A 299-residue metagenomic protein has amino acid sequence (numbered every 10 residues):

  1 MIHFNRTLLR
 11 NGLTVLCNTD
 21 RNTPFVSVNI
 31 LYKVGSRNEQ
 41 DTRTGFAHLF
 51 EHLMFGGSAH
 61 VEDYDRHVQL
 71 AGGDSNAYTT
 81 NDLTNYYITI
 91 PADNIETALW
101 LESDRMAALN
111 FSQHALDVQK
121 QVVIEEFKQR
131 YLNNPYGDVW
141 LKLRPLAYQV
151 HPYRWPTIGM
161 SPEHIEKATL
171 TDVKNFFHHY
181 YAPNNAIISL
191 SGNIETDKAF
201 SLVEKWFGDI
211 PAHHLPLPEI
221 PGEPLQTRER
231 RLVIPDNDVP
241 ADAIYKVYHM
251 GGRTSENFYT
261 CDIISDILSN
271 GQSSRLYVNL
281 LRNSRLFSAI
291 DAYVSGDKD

Functional and structural regions predicted by a protein language model:
M1-P24: N- or domain-start disorder-to-order transition segments that initiate the globular core
M1-R6, P145-A186, E219-E223, C261: Histidine-acidic residue clusters that define the catalytic metal-binding segment of zinc metallopeptidase domains
N5, Q149-V150, R154, P183 (+1 more regions): An aromatic/glycine/proline-enriched structural segment found at the starts of mature extracellular/organellar domains
G12, I30, H48, Y86 (+8 more regions): Buried hydrophobic packing residues in well-ordered domains
D20, N29-L31, P145, L215-Y277 (+1 more regions): His/Glu-based metal-binding/catalytic segments typifying zinc-dependent metallopeptidases
S27-T89, W155-I158, N270-L286, D297-K298: M16/MPP (pitrilysin/insulinase) zinc-metallopeptidase core fold and M16-derived inactive scaffolds
G56-G57, T89-V122, V294-D299: M16/insulysin-pitrilysin zinc metalloprotease superfamily fold
L70, N110-K128, E195, H214-R228: Acidic/histidine-enriched alpha-helical segments
